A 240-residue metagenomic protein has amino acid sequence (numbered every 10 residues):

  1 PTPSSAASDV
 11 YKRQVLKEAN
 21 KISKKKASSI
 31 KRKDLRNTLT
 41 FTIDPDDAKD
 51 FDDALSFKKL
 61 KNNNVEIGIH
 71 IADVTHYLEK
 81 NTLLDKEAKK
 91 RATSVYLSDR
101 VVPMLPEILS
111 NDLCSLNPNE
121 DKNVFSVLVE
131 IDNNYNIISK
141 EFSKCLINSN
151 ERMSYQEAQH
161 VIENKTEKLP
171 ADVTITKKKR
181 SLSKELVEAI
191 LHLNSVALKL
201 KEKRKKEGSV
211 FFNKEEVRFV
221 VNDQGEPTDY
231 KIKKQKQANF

Functional and structural regions predicted by a protein language model:
S4-S5, Q14-F240: Electropositive polyanion-binding surfaces
V10: Active-site loops and adjacent core secondary-structure elements that bind or stabilize anionic groups
